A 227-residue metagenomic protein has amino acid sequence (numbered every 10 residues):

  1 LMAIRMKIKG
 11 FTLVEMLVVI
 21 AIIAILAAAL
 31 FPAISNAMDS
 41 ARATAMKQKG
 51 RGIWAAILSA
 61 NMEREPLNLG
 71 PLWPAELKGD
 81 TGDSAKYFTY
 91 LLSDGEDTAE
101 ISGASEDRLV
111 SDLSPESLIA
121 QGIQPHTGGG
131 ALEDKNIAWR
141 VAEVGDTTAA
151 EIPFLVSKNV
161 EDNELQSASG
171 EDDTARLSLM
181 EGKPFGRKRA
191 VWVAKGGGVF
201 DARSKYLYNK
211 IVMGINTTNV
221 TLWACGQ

Functional and structural regions predicted by a protein language model:
L1-F11: N-terminal leader/signal peptides at the extreme start of proteins
L17-A33: Alpha-helical hydrophobic helix detector
A28, P32-F88, T221: Conserved hydrophobic/amphipathic alpha-helical signal-anchor segments
K47-G50, A85, I101, A150 (+2 more regions): Extracellular structured ligand-interaction cores
A60-R64, D94-T98, D107, F200: Phosphate/oxyanion-binding loops and surfaces in catalytic or ligand/nucleic-acid-binding neighborhoods
G95-D172: Acidic, glycine-rich loop-and-strand cores that form catalytic or ligand-binding grooves in diverse globular domains
D162-Q227: C-terminal accessory segments of extracellular proteins
